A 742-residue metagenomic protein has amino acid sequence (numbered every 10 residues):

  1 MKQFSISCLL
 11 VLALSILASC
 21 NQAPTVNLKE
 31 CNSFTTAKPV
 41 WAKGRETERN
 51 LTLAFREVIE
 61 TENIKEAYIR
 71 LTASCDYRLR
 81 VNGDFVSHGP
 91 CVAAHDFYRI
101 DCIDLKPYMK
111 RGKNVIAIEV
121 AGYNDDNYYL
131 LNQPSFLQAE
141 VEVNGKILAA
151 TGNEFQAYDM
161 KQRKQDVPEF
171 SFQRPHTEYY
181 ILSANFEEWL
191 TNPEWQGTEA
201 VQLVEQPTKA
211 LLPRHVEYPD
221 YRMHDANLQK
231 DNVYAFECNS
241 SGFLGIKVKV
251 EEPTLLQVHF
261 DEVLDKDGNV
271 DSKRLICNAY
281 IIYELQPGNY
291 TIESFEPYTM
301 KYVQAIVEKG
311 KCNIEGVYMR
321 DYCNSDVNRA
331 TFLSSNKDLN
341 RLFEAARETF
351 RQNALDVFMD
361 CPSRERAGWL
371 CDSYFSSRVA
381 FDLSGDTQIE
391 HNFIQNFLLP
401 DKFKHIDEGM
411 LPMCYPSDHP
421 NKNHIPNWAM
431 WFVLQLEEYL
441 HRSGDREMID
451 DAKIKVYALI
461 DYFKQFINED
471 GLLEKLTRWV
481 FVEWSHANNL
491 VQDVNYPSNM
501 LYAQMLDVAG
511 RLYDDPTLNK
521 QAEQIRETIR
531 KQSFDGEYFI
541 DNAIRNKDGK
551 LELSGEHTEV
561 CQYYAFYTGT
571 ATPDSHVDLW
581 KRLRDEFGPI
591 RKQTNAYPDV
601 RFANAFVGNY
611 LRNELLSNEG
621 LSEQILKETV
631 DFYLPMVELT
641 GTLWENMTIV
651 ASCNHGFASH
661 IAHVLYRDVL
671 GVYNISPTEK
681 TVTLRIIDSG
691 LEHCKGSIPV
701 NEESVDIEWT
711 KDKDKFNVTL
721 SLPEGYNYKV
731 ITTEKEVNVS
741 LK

Functional and structural regions predicted by a protein language model:
M1-C8: Bacterial N-terminal signal peptides that target proteins for export
L17-S19: C-terminal motif of bacterial Sec signal peptides marking the signal peptidase cleavage site
A23-S363, D372, D386-H391, K404-D407 (+5 more regions): Extracellular/oxidizing-compartment recognition motifs
V26, A67, A226-L228, I314-V317 (+4 more regions): Generic structural motif
F85, K146-I147, V270, L551 (+2 more regions): Short, solvent-exposed loop/turn motifs
K301-Y302, Y726-K742: C-terminal beta-strand-rich structural cap/linker in extracellular carbohydrate-active enzymes
G368-T719, E724-E734: Active-site core of glycosidic bond-cleaving carbohydrate-active enzymes
